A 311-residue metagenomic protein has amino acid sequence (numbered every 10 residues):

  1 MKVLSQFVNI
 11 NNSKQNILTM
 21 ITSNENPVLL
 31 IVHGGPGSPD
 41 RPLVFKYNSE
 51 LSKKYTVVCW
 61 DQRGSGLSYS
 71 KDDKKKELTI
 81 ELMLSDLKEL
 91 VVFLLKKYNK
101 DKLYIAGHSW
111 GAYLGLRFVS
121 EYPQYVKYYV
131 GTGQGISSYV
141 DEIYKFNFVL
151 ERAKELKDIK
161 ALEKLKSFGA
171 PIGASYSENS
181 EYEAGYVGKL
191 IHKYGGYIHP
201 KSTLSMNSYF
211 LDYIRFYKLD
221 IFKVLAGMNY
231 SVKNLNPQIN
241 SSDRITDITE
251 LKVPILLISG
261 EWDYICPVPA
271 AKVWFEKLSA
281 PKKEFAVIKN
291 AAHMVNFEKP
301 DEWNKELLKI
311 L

Functional and structural regions predicted by a protein language model:
P36-N48: The serine-hydrolase catalytic nucleophile loop
L51-S70: Conserved alpha/beta-hydrolase
L82-K102, R117: Conserved acidic catalytic loop of the alpha/beta-hydrolase fold
K100-I143: Conserved hydrolase catalytic core segment
V126-I172: A catalytic-pocket lid/entrance helix-loop region that shapes and gates access to the active site across common
I159-T246, V253: Alpha/beta-hydrolase
L251, L257-S259, D263: Short beta-strand/loop motif that positions the catalytic acidic residue of the alpha/beta-hydrolase fold
A291-P300, N304: Catalytic histidine-centered segment of alpha/beta-hydrolase-like enzymes
